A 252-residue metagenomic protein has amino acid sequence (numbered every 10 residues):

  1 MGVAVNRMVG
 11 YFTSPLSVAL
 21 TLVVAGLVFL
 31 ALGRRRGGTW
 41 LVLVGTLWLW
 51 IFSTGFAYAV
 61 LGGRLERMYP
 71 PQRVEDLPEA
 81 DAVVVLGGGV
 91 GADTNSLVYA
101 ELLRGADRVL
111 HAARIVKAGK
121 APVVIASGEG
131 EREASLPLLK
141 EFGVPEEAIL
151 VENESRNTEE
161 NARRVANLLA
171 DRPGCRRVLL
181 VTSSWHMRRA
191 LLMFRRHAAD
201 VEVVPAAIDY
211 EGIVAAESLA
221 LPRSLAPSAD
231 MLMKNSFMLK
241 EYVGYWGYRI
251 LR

Functional and structural regions predicted by a protein language model:
M1-L30: Membrane-embedded alpha-helical segments of integral membrane proteins
M1-V9, A57, L61-L65, N235 (+1 more regions): Hydrophobic alpha-helical segments of integral membrane proteins, encompassing both true transmembrane helices
L16-V18, G55, R249-R252: Extended, histidine- and acidic-residue-enriched regions that form the cofactor-binding/catalytic faces
L30-G38: Membrane-interface helix-boundary motifs at transmembrane edges
W40-G55: Hydrophobic membrane-insertion alpha-helices, especially the h-region of bacterial N-terminal signal peptides
I51-L232: A structural signal for short, hydrophobic/glycine-enriched beta-strand patches
L219-R252: C-terminal capping/extension of enzyme domains
